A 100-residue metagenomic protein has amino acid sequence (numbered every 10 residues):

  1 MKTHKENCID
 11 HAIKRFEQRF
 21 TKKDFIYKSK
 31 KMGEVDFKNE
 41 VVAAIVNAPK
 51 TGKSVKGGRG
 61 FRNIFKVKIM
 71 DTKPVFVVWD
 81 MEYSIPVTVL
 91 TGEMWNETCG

Functional and structural regions predicted by a protein language model:
M1-G100: Ribonuclease/tRNase effector modules and their secretory precursors
